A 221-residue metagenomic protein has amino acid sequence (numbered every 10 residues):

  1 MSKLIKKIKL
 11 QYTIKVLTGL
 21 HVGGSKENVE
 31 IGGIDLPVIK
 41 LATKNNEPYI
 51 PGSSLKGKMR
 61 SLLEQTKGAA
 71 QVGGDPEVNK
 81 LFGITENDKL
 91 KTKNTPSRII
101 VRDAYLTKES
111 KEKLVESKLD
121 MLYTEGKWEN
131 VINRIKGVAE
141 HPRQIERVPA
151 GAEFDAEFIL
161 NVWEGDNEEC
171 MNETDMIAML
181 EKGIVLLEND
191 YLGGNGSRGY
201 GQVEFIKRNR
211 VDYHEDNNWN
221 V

Functional and structural regions predicted by a protein language model:
M1-W128, G137, H141-V221: RNA-binding basic/glycine-rich loop and surface signature characteristic of RAMP-family CRISPR effectors
